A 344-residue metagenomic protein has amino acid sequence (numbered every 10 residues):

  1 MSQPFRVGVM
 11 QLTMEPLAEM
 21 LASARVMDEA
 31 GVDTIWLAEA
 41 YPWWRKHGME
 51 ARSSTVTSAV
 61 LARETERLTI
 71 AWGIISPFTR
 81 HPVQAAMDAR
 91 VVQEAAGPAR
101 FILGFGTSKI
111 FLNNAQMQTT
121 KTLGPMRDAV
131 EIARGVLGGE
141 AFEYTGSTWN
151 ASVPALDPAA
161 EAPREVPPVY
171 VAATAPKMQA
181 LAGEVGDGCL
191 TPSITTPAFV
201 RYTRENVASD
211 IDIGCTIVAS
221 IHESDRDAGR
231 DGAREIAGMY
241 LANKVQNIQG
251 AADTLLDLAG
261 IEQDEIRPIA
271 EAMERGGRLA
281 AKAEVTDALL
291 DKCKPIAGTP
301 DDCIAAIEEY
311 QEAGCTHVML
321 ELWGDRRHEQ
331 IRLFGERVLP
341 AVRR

Functional and structural regions predicted by a protein language model:
M1-W72, P167: N-terminal beta1-alpha1-beta2 module of alpha/beta enzyme domains
Q3, Q84-I211, Q263, P268-A272: Internal, glycine-rich beta/alpha segment that forms the wall or movable "lid" of small-molecule/cofactor binding
V7-Q11, I35-L37, T69-G73, F101-F105 (+4 more regions): Hydrophobic faces of well-ordered beta-strands that scaffold small-molecule active sites in alpha/beta enzyme cores
E15-M27, A173-L181, T299-E309: Short, acidic/polar
R25-E29, S58-R67, A89-F101, G183 (+2 more regions): Acidic (Asp/Glu)-rich catalytic clusters
W36-E64, S76, T107-N113, S193-P197 (+1 more regions): Glycine-rich, proline-tolerant flexible connector loops at the mouths of alpha/beta enzymes
G48-A71, A129-I132, V136, S209 (+1 more regions): Alpha-helix-loop-beta-strand connector modules within alpha/beta enzyme cores
T119-A160, A208-E312: An alpha-helical appendage that flanks or caps ligand/catalytic pockets
